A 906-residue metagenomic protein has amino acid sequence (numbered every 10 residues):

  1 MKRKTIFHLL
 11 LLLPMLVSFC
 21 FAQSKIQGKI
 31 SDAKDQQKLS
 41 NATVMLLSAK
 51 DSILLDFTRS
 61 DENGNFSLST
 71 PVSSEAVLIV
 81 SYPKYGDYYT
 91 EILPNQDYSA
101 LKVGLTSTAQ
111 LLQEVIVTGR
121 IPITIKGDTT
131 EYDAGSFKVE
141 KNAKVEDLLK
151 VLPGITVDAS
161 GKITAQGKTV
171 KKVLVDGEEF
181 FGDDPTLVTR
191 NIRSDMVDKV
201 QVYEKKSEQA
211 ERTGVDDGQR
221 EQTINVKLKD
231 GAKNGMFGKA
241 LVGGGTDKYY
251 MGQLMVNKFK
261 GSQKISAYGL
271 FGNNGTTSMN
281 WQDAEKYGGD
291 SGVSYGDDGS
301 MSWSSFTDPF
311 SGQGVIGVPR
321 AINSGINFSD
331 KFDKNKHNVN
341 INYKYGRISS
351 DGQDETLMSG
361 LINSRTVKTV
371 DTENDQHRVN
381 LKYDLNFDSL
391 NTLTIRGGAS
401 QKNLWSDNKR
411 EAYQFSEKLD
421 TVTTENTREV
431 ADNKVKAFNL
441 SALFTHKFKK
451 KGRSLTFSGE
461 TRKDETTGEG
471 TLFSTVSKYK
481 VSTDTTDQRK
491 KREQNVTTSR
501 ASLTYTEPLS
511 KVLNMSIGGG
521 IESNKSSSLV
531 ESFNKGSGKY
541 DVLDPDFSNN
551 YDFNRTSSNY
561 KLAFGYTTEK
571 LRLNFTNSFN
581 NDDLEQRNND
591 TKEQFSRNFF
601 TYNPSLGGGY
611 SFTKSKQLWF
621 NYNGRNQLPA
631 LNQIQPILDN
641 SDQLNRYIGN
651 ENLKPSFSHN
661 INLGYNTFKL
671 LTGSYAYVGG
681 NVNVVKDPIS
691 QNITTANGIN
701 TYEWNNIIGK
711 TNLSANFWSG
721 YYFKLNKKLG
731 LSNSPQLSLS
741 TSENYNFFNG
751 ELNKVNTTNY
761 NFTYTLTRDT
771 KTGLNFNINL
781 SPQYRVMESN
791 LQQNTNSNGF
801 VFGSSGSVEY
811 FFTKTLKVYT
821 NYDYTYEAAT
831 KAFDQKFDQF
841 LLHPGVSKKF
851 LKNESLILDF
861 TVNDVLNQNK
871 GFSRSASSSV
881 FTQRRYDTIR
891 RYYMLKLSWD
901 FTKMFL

Functional and structural regions predicted by a protein language model:
Q23, N63-N65, G86, E91-Y98 (+16 more regions): Membrane-proximal, glycine/serine-rich, low-complexity loop/turn segments characteristic of large bacterial
K29-L39: Structural motif
A49-I53, E75-E91: A short, solvent-exposed loop/turn motif at the edges and junctions of modular extracellular/periplasmic domains
K50-N65: Short, acidic Ser/Thr/Gly-rich low-complexity loop/linker segments typical of extracellular and cell-surface proteins
G218-K239, G346-N386, L390-E417, T424-N426 (+7 more regions): Surface-exposed extracellular loop regions of Gram-negative outer-membrane beta-barrel proteins
G244, I316-V318, T369-E373, V430-K436 (+10 more regions): Replace "Gram-negative outer membrane beta-barrel proteins" with "bacterial and organellar outer membrane beta-barrel
V367, T498-R500, V542-N549, I648 (+2 more regions): Outer membrane beta-barrel strand-and-loop segments of large Gram-negative receptors, especially TonB-dependent
T763-T767, K771-S781, N796-L906: Conserved C-terminal beta-signal and adjacent last beta-strands/turns of outer-membrane beta-barrel proteins
